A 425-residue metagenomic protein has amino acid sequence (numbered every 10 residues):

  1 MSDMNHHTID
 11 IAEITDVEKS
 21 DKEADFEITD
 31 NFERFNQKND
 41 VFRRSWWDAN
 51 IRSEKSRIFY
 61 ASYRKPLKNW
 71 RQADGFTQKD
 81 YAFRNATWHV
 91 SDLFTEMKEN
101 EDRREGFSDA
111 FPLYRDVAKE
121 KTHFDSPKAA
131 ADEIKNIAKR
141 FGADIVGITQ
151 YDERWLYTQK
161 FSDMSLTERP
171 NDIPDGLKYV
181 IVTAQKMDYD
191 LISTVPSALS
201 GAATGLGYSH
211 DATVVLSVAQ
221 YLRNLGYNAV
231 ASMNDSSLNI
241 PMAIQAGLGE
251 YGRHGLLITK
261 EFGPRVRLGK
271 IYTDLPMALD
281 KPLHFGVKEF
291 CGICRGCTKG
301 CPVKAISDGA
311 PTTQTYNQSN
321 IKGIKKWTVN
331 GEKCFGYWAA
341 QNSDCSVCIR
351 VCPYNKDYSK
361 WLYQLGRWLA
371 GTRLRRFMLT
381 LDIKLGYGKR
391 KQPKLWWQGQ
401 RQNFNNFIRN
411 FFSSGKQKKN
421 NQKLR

Functional and structural regions predicted by a protein language model:
M1-L191, S197: Non-catalytic, usually N-terminal nucleic-acid engagement modules in DNA/RNA processing proteins
S2-N36, G309-R425: Flanking helices and flexible, charged tails adjoining ferredoxin-like Fe-S electron-transfer domains in multi-subunit
E96-K121, G252-K281, W397, R401: Amphipathic repeat-derived elements
F124, K135, F141-K356, Q364-G371: Catalytic cores of enzyme domains
